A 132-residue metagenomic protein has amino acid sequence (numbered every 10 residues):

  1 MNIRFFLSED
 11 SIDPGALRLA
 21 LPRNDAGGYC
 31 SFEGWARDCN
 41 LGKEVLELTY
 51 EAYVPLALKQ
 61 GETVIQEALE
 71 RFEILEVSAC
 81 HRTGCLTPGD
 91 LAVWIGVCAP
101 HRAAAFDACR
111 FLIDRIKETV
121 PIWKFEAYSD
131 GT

Functional and structural regions predicted by a protein language model:
M1-L91, C98-R110, D114-T132: N-terminal, polar/charged subdomain of small-to-medium soluble alpha/beta proteins
